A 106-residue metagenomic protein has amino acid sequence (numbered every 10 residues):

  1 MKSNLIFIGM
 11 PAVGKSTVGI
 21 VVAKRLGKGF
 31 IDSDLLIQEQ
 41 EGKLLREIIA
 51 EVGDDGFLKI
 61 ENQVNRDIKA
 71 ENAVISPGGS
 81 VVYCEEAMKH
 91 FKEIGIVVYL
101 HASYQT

Functional and structural regions predicted by a protein language model:
F7: Hydrophobic anchor at the beta1->P-loop junction of P-loop NTPases
M10: P-loop (Walker A) phosphate-binding loop of NTP-binding proteins
S16: Walker A/P-loop
K24-L35, K43: Post-Walker A helix-loop "phosphate-sensing" segment adjacent to the P-loop in P-loop NTPases
L35-K92: ATP-dependent small-molecule kinase phosphotransfer cores that center on conserved nucleotide phosphate-binding segments
F91-T106: Conserved phosphate-donor/acceptor-positioning beta-strand/loop module used by diverse small-molecule
